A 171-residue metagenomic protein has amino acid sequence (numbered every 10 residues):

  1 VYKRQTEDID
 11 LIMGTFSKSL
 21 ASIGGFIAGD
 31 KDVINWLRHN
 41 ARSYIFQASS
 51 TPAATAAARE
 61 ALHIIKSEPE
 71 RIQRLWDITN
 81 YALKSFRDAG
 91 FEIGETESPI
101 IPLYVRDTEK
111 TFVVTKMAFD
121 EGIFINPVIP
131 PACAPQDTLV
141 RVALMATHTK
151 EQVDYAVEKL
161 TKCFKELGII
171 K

Functional and structural regions predicted by a protein language model:
V1-Y2: Short, small-residue-biased leader/transition segments that mark boundaries at the very start of proteins
D8: Phosphate/diphosphate-binding loops
L11-M13, L20-P69: Conserved core segment of the aminotransferase class I/II
W36-H39, E60, E70-Y81, S85 (+3 more regions): A non-catalytic, amphipathic alpha-helix used as a structural packing/dimerization or gating element in enzyme scaffolds
Q73-A82, R87-G122, A132, Q136-D137 (+1 more regions): Conserved PLP-binding catalytic core of the aspartate aminotransferase-like
D120-I123, A132-K171: PLP-dependent enzyme catalytic core of the Aspartate aminotransferase-like
V128-I129: Cytosolic Rossmann-like ligand/nucleotide-binding regulatory domains
